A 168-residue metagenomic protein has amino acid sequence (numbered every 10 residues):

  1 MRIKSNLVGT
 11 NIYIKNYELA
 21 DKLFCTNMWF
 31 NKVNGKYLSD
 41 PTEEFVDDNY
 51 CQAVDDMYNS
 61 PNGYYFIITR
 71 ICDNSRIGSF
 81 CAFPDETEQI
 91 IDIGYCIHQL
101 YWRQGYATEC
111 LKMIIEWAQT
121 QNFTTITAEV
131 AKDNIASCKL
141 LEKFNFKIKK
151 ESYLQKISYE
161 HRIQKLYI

Functional and structural regions predicted by a protein language model:
M1-G35, Y65, T69-I168: Acyl-donor (CoA/ACP) binding surface of acyl/acetyltransferases
M1-R2, A53-D56: Short, P/G- and charge-enriched loop/turn segments at secondary-structure junctions
V33-A53: Conserved GNAT-fold acetyl-CoA-binding loop/helix
D56-N62: Short loop/turn motifs at secondary-structure junctions and domain boundaries
